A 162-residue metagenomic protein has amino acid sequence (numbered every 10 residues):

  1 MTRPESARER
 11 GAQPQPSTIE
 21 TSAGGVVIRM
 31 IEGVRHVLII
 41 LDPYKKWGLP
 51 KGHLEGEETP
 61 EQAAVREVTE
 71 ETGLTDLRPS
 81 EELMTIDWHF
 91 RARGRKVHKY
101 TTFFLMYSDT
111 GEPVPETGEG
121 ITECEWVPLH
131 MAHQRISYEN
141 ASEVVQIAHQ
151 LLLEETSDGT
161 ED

Functional and structural regions predicted by a protein language model:
M1-E32: Acidic, metal-coordinating catalytic segment for phosphate/diphosphate chemistry, firing primarily on the Nudix
T21-A23, R35, K99-T102, T122: Change "...and in nucleic-acid phosphodiester-cleaving endonucleases..." to "...and in nucleic-acid processing enzymes
V26, I39, F103-L105, W126: Conserved hydrophobic/aromatic beta-strand scaffold that supports enzyme active sites
M30-H36, R93-K96: Short, solvent-exposed loop/turn segments that connect beta-strands within catalytic domains and beta-strand-rich
E32-V34, Y44-K46, E55, T85-H89 (+1 more regions): Short, charged/polar surface micro-motifs in flexible loops or helix N-caps
G33-T75: Conserved Nudix-box catalytic region and its N-terminal flanking loop in Nudix hydrolases and closely related
G73-G111: Active-site segment of metal-dependent pyrophosphate-handling enzymes, primarily the Nudix hydrolase catalytic core
F103, E112-Q146: NUDIX/MutT-family hydrolases
